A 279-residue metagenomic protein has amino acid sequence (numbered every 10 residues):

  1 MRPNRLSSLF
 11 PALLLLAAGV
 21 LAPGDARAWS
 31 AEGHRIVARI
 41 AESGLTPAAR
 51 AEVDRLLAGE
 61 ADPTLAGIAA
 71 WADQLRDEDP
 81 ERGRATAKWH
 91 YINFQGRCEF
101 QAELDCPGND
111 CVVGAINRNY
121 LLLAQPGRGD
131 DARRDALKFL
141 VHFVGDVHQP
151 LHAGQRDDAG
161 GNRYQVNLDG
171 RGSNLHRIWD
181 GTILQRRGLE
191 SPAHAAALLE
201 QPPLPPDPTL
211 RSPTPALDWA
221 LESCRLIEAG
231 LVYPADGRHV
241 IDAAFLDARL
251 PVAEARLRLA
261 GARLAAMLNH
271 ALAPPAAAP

Functional and structural regions predicted by a protein language model:
M1-L13: Bacterial N-terminal signal peptides that target proteins for export
L15-L16, A26: Cleavable N-terminal signal peptides
R27-F143, P150-P279: N-terminal, motif-rich segments that launch catalysis or mediate targeting to/interaction with membranes, typified by
